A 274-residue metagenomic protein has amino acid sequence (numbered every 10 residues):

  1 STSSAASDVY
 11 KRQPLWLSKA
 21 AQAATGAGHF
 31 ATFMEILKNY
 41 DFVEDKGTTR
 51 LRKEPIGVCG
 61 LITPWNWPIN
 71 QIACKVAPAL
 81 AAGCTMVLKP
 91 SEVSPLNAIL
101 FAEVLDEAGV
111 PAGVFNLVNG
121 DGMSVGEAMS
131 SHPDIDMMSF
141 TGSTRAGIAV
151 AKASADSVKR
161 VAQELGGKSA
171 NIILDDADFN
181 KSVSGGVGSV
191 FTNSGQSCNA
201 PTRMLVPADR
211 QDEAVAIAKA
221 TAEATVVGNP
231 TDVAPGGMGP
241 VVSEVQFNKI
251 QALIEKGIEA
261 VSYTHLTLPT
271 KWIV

Functional and structural regions predicted by a protein language model:
S1-A6, Y10, H265-V274: Single conserved hydrophobic/aromatic residue that forms the stacking wall/gate of nucleotide- or nucleobase-binding
S4, G26-A27, A98, G122 (+5 more regions): A general structural signal for well-ordered alpha-helical segments in protein cores
S7-W16, A21, V43-T48, D232-M238: Short linear capping/connector segments at secondary-structure termini
L15-N39, Q246: Long amphipathic alpha-helix in the N-terminal Rossmann-like dinucleotide-binding domain of NAD(P)-dependent
Y40-K181, P235: Rossmann-like NAD(P) dinucleotide-binding subdomain of oxidoreductase/dehydrogenase enzymes
R145-L266: ALDH superfamily catalytic-core signature
